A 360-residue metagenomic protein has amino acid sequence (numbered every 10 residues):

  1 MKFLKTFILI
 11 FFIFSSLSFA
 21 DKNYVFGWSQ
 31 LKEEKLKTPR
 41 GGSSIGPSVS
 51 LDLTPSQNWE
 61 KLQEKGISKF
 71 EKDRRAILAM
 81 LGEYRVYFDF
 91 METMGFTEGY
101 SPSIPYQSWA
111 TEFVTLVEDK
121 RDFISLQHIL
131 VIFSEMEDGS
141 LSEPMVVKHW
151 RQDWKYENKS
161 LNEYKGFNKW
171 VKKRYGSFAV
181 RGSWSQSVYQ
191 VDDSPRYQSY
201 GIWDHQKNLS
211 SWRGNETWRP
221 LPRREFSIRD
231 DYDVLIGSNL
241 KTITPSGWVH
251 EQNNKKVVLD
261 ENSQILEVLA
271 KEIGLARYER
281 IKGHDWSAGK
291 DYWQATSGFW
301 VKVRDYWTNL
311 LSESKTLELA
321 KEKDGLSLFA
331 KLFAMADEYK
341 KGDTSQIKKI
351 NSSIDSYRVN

Functional and structural regions predicted by a protein language model:
K2-L9: Sec-dependent signal peptide recognition, specifically the positively charged N-region followed immediately by
F11-F19: Hydrophobic h-region of N-terminal signal peptides that target proteins for export in Gram-negative bacteria
A20-A79, E92-T97, P102-I104, F123-S125 (+3 more regions): Amphipathic/hydrophobic helical signal segments and adjacent flexible N-terminal regions that mediate secretion
K69-R85, D89-F167: Solvent-exposed N-terminal domain segments of exported/luminal and surface proteins
L78-G82, L116-D122, L240-W248, R280-D285: A short, structured loop/turn motif at beta-sheet edges
R85-M94, I129-I132, N215-R224, E251-L259: Generic short beta-strand segments
P102-I104, S108-E118, Q127, I236-I243 (+2 more regions): Hydrophobic/aromatic beta-strand elements that line small-molecule binding cavities or substrate pockets in beta-rich
Y175-I236: Short helix-loop boundary/capping segments
